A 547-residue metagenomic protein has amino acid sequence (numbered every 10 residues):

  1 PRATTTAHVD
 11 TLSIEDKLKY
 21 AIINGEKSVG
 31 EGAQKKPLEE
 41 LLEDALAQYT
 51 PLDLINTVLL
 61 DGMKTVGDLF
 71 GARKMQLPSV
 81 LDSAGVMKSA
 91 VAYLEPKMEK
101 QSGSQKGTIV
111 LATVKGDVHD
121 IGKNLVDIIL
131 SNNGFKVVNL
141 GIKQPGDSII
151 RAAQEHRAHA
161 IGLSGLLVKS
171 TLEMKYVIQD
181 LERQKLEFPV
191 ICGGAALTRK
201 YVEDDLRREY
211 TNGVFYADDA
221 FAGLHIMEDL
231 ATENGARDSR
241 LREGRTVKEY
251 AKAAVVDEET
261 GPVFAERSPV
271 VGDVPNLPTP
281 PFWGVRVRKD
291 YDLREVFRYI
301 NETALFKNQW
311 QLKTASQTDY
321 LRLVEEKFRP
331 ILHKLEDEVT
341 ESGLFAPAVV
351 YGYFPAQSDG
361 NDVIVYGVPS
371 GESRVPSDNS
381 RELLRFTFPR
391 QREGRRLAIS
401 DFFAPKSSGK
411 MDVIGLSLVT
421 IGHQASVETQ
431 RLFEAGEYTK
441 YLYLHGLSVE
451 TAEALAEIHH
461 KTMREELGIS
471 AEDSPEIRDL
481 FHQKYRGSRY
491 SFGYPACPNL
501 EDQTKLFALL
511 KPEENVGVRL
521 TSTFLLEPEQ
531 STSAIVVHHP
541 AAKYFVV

Functional and structural regions predicted by a protein language model:
P1-N56, D61-G67, F221-L442, G446 (+5 more regions): Active-site loops and adjacent core secondary-structure elements that bind or stabilize anionic groups
D10-E15, G67-M75, S104-V110, L125-K136 (+1 more regions): Gly-rich Lys/Arg/Thr-decorated short loops/hinges at beta-loop-alpha junctions or inter-strand turns that position
D44, T65-A72, S89-K100, N132-L140 (+2 more regions): Conserved helix-loop functional segments at active or binding sites
Y49-V58, A72-D120, V449-E450, A454 (+1 more regions): C-terminal amphipathic alpha-helical interaction region
I121-V126, I149-R151, L172-M174, K200-L206 (+4 more regions): Short acidic, glycine/serine/threonine-rich loops at helix termini
V126-I129, N133, N139-R208: Cofactor-cradling patches in redox/metallo enzymes
L167-C192, A196-L197, D204-D205, N212 (+2 more regions): Phosphate/diphosphate-binding loops
